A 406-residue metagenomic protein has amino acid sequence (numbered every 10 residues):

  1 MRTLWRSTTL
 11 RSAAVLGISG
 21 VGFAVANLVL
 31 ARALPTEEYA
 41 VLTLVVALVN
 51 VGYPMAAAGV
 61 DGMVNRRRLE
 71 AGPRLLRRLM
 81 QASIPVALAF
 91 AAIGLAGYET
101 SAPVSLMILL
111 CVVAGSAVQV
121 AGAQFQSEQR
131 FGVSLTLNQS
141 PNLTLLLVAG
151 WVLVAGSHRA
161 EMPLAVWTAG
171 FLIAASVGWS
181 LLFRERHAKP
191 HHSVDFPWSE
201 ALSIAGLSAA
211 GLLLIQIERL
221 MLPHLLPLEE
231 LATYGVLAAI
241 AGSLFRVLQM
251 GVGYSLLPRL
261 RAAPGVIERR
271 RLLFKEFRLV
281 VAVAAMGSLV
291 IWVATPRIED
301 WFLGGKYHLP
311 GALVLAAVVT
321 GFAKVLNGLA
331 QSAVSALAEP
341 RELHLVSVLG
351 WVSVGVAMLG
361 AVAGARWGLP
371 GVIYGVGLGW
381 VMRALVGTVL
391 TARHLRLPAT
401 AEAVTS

Functional and structural regions predicted by a protein language model:
M1-V21, L181, P190-L207, L390-S406: N-terminal membrane topogenesis motif
T3-A58, L202-L228, A239, G375-V376 (+1 more regions): Signature of the first transmembrane helix
W5-R6, T43, R68-P85, W198 (+3 more regions): Interfacial transmembrane-helix starts/ends
T8-L16, V46, N50, M107-V112 (+11 more regions): Residue-level signature of transmembrane alpha-helical cores of multipass secondary-active transporters and flippases
F23, V49-G72, L237, A241-I267 (+1 more regions): Helix-loop junctions and terminal segments of transmembrane helices in multi-pass membrane transport/translocation
T36-E37, A96-C111, V293-F322, P370: Interfacial segments at transmembrane-helix termini and the short loops linking adjacent helices
R66-R67, G115-N138, V319-L349: Membrane-interface junctions at transmembrane-helix termini in multi-pass inner-membrane proteins
L135-E185, S353-V356, W367-R393: Hydrophobic alpha-helical transmembrane segments
